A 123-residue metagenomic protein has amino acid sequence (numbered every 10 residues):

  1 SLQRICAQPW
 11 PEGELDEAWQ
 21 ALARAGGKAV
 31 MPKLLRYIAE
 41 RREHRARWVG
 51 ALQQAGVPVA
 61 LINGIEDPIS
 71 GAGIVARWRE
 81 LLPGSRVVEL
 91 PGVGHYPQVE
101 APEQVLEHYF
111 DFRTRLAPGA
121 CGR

Functional and structural regions predicted by a protein language model:
S1, A18, M31, L52 (+4 more regions): Generic structural signal for small/hydrophobic residues in well-ordered secondary structure, especially within
S1-Q54: Conserved alpha/beta-hydrolase catalytic His-Asp/Glu region
E17, V30-K33, R47, G73-R77 (+1 more regions): Alpha-helical elements of Rossmann-like donor-binding domains used by nucleotide-donor carbohydrate transfer enzymes
G26, S70-G73, P97-E100: Residue-level signal for the nucleotide or nucleotide-sugar donor/cofactor binding architecture
G27, E40-E43, V57-A60, V87 (+1 more regions): Generic structural signal for secondary-structure transition and capping sites
E40, D67, Y96: Glycine-/small-residue-rich active-site loops that bind phosphorylated ligands and cofactors
V49, Q53-V93: Conserved loop-alpha-helix segment in the C-terminal half of the alpha/beta-hydrolase fold that carries the catalytic
P83-R123: Catalytic active-site module of serine/aspartate enzymes centered on a nucleophile-bearing elbow/loop
